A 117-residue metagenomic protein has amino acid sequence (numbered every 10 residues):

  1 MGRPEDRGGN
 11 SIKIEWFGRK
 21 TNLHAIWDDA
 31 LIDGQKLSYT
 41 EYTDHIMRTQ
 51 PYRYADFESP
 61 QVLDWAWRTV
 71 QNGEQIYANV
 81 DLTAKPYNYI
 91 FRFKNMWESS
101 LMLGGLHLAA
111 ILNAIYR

Functional and structural regions predicted by a protein language model:
M1-R3, I32, N113-R117: Sec-exported extracytoplasmic/periplasmic mature domains
M1-S11: Active-site beta-strand/loop microenvironment that shapes enzyme catalytic pockets
K13-E98: An amphipathic alpha-helical core segment
H24, E98, M102-G105, A109-L112: Extracytoplasmic/secreted envelope proteins and their assembly/folding machinery, especially bacterial periplasmic
